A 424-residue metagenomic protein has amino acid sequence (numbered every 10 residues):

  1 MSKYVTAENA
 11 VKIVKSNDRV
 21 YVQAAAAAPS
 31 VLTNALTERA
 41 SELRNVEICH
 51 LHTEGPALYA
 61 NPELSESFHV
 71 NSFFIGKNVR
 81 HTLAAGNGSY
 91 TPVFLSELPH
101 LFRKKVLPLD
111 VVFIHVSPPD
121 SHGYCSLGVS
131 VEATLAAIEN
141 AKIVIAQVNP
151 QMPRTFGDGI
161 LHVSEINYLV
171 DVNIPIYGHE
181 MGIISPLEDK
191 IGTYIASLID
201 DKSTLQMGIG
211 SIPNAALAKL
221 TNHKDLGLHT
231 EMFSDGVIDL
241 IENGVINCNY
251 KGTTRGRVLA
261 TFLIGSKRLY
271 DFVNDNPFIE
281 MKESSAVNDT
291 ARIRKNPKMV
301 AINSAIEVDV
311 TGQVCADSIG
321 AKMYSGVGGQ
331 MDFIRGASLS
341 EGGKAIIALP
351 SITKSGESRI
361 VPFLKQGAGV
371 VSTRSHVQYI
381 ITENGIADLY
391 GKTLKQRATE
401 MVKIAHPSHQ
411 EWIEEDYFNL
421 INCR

Functional and structural regions predicted by a protein language model:
M1-R424: Conserved alpha/beta enzyme-core scaffold
